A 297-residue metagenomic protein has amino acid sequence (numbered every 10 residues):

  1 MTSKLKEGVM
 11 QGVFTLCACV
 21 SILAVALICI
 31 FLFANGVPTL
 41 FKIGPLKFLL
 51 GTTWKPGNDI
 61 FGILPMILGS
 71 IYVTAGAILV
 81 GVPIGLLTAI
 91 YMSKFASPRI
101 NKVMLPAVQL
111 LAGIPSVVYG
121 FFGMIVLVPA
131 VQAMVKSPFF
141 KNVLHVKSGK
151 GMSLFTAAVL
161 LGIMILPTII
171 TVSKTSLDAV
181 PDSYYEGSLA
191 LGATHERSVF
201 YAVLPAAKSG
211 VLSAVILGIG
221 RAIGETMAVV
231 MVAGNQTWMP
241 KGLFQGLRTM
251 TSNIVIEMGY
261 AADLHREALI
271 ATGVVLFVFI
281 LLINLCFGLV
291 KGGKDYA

Functional and structural regions predicted by a protein language model:
M1-A18, F287-A297: Transmembrane alpha-helical segments of polytopic membrane transport and secretion proteins
Q11, I84-G123, A297: Cytoplasmic-entry segments and transmembrane alpha-helices of multi-pass inner-membrane transporters
C29-I60, T237-F244: Short membrane-interfacial helix/loop motifs at transmembrane-helix boundaries
K42-F61, F121-I163: Membrane-interfacial helix termini and adjacent extracytoplasmic/periplasmic loops of multi-pass transporters
I63-Y91, V215: Transmembrane alpha-helix signature in integral membrane proteins
L110, I114, V118, I169-S173 (+3 more regions): Transmembrane alpha-helices
K174-D178, D182, I256-A297: C-terminal transmembrane helix and the adjacent membrane-cytosol boundary/short C-terminal tail of inner/organellar
V229-F277: Interhelical loop and adjacent transmembrane-helix boundary motif in polytopic membrane transport permeases
